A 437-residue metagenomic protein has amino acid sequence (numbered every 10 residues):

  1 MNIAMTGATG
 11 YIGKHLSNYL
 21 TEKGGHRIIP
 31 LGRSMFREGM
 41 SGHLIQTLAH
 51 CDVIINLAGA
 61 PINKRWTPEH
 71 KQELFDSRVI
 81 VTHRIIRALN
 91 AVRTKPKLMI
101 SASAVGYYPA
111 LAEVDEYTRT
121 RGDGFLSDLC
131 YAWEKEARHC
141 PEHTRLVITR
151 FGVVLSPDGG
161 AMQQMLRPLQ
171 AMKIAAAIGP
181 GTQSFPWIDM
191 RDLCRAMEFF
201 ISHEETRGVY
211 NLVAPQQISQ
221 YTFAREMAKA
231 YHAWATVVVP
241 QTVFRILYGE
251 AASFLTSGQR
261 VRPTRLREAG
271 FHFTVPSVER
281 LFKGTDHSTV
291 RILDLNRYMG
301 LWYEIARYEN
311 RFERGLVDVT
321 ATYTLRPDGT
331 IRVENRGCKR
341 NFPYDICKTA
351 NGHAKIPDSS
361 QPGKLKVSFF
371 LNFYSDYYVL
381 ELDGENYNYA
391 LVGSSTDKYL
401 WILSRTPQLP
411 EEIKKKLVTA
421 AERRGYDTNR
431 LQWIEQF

Functional and structural regions predicted by a protein language model:
I3, W234, S253-T285: C-terminal amphipathic/interface module of NAD(P)-dependent oxidoreductases and related NAD-binding regulators
I3-K23: N-terminal Rossmann NAD(P)H-binding glycine-rich loop of SDR-like oxidoreductase domains
M35-R84: NAD(P)H-binding glycine-rich loop region in Rossmannoid oxidoreductase-like domains and their noncatalytic homologs
H83-G124: Conserved Rossmann-fold NAD(P)-dependent oxidoreductase catalytic core, especially the SDR/UDP-sugar
S103, K135-P157: Conserved beta-loop-beta element that borders a ligand/cofactor-binding pocket
L166-A175, Q183-Q217: Alpha-helical substrate-binding/gating segment
H203-E250: Mid/C-terminal beta-alpha module of Rossmann-like enzyme folds, strongest in SDR-family dehydrogenases/epimerases
K283-F437: A beta-rich soluble binding module of mature secreted/lumenal proteins
